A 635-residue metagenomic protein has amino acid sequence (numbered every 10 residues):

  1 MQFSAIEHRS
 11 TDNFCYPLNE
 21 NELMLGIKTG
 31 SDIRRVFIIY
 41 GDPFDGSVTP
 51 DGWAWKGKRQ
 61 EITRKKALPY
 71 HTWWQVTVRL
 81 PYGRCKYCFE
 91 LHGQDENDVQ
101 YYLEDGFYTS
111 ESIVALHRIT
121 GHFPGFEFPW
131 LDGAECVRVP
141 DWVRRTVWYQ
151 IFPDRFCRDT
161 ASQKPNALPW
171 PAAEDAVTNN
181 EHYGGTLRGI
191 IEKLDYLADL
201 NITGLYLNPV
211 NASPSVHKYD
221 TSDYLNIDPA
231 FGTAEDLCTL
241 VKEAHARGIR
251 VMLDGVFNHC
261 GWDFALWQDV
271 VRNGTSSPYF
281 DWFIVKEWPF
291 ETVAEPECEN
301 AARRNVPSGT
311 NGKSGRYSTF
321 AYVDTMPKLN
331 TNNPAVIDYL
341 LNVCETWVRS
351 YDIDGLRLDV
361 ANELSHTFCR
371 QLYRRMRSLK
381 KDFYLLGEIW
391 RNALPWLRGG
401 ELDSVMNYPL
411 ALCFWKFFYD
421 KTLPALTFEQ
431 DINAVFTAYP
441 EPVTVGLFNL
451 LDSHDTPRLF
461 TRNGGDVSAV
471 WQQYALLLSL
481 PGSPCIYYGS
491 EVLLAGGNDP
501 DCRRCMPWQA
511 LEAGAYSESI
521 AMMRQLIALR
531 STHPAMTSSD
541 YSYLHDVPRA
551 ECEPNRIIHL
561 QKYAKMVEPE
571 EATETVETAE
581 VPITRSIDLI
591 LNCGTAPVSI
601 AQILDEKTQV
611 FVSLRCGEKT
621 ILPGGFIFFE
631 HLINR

Functional and structural regions predicted by a protein language model:
M1-I33, A115-A134, V139-D141, L329: Non-catalytic, glycine-rich low-complexity segments
I27, I151, L197, L207 (+11 more regions): Conserved, mostly hydrophobic/aromatic
S31, V147, G617-R635: C-terminal beta-strand-rich structural cap/linker in extracellular carbohydrate-active enzymes
S31-G83, H92-A115: Aromatic-rich carbohydrate-binding modules that target alpha-glucans
V143, D159-Y183, K193, W396 (+6 more regions): Loop/helix patches that line or flank the sugar-binding groove of alpha-linked glycan CAZymes
T146-W148, F152-T203, V210-E345, S350 (+3 more regions): Substrate-binding/active-site clefts of carbohydrate-active enzymes
V147-Y149, L205-L207, V251-L253, L356 (+4 more regions): Hydrophobic faces of well-ordered beta-strands that scaffold small-molecule active sites in alpha/beta enzyme cores
V241-I249, H259, F264-G274, E345 (+7 more regions): Active-site-proximal helices and loops of the catalytic beta/alpha 8
